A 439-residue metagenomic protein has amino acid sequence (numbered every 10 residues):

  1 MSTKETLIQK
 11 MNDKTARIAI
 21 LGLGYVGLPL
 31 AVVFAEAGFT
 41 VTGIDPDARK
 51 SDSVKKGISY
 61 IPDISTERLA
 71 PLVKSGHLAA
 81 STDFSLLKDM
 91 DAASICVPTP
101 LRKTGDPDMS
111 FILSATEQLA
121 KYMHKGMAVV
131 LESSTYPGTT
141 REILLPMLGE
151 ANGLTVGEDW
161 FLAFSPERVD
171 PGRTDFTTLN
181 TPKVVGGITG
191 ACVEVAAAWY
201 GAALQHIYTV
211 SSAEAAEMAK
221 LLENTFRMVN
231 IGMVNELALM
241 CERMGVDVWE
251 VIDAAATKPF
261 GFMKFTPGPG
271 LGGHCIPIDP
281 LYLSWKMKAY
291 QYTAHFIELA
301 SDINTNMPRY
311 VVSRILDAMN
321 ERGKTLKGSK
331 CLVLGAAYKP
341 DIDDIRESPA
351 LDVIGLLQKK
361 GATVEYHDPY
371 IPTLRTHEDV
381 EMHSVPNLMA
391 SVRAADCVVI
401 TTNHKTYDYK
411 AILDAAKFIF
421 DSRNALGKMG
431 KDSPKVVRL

Functional and structural regions predicted by a protein language model:
M1-L439: Structural/interface elements that position substrates and couple domains in central-metabolism enzymes
